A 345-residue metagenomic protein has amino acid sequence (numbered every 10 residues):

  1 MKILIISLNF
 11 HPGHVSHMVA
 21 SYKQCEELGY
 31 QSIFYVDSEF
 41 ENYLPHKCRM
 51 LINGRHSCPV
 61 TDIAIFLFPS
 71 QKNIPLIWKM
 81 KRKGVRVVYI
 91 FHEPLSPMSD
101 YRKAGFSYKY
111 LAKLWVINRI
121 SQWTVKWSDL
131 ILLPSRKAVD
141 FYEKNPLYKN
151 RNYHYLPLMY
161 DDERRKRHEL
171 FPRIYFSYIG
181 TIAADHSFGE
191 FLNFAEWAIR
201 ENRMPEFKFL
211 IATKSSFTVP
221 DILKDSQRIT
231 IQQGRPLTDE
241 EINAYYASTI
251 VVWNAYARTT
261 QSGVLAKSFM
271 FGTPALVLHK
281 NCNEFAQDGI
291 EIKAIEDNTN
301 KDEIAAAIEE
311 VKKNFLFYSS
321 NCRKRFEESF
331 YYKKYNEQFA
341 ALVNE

Functional and structural regions predicted by a protein language model:
I5, G54-I74, V88-I90, L130 (+1 more regions): Short N-terminal targeting/anchoring amphipathic segment
Y110-I131: Membrane-proximal helix-turn-helix segments that form the acceptor-binding/catalytic region of lipid-linked
K126-R165: Donor nucleotide-sugar binding/catalytic pocket of nucleotide-sugar-dependent glycosyltransferases
R167-H186, L192-A195, F209-L210: Conserved donor-binding/catalytic core segment of Leloir-type glycosyltransferases
V219-A244: Nucleotide-activated donor-binding/catalytic signature segment of Leloir-type glycosyltransferases, i.e., the conserved
A244-T260, T273: Acidic donor-binding loop of glycosyltransferase active sites
P274-K280, E284: Short hydrophobic beta-strand element within catalytic cores of glycosyltransferases and related nucleotide-activated
T299-D302, K312-N344: A charged, aromatic-enriched C-terminal amphipathic alpha-helix characteristic of glycosyltransferases across folds
